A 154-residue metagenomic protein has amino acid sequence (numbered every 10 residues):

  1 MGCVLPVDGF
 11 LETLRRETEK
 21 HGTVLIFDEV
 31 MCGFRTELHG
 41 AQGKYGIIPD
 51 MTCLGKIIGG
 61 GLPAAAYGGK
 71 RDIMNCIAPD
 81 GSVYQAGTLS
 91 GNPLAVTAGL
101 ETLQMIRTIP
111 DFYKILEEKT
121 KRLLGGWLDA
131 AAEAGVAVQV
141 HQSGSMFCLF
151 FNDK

Functional and structural regions predicted by a protein language model:
M1-K154: Conserved N-terminal phosphate-binding loop of PLP-dependent enzymes in the Aspartate aminotransferase
